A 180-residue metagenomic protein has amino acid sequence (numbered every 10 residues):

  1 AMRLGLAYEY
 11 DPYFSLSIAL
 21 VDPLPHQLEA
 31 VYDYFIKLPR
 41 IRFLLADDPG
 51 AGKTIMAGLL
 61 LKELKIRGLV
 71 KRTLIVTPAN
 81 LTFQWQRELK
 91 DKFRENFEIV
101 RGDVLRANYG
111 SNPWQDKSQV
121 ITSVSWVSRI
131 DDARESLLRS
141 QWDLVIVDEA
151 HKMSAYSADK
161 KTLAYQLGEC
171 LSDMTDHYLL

Functional and structural regions predicted by a protein language model:
A1-L4: Accessory DNA-engaging acidic/polar modules
L6-Y32, A51-G58, K62-M174: SF2 helicase/translocase NTPase motor core, specifically the RecA-like lobe 1 inter-motif segment between Walker
D33-R42: Phosphate-binding P-loop
R42-A46, L74: Short hydrophobic/aromatic beta-strand immediately N-terminal to the Walker A/P-loop
H177-L180: Short, intrinsically disordered, charge-balanced linker/junction segments flanking boundaries in proteins
